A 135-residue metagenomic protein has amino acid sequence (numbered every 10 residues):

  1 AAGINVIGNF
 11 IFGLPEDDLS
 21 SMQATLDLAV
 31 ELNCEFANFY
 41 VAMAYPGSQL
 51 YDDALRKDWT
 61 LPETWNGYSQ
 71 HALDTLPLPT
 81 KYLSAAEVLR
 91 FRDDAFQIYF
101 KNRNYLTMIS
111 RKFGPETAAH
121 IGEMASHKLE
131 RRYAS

Functional and structural regions predicted by a protein language model:
A1-T117: A structural motif corresponding to the C-terminal lobe/cap of the Radical SAM core domain
P115-S135: Short, amphipathic C-terminal "tail helix"
